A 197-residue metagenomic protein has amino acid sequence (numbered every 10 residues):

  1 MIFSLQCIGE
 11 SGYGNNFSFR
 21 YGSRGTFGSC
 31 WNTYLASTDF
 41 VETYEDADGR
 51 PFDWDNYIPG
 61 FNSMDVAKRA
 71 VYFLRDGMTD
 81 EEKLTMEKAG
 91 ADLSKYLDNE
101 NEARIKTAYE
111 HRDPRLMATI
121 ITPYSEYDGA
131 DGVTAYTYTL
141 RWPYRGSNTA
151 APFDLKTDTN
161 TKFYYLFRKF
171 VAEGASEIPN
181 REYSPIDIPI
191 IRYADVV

Functional and structural regions predicted by a protein language model:
M1-G146: An aromatic- and glycine-enriched ligand-binding surface/loop that stacks and positions planar moieties
R20, R112-R115, K156, K162 (+2 more regions): Basic side chains
A103, R181-I188: Short, solvent-exposed segments of well-ordered alpha helices
E126, A135-Y183: Extended glycan-interaction surfaces of carbohydrate-active proteins
P185-V197: Extended amphipathic alpha-helical segments enriched in small hydrophobics
